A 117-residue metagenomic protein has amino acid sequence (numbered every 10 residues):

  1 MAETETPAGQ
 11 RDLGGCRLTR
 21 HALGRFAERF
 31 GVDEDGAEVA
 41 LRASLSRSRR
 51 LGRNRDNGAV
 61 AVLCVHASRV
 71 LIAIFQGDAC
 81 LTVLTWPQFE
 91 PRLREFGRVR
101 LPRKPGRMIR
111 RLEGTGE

Functional and structural regions predicted by a protein language model:
M1-E117: Ribonuclease/tRNase effector modules and their secretory precursors
